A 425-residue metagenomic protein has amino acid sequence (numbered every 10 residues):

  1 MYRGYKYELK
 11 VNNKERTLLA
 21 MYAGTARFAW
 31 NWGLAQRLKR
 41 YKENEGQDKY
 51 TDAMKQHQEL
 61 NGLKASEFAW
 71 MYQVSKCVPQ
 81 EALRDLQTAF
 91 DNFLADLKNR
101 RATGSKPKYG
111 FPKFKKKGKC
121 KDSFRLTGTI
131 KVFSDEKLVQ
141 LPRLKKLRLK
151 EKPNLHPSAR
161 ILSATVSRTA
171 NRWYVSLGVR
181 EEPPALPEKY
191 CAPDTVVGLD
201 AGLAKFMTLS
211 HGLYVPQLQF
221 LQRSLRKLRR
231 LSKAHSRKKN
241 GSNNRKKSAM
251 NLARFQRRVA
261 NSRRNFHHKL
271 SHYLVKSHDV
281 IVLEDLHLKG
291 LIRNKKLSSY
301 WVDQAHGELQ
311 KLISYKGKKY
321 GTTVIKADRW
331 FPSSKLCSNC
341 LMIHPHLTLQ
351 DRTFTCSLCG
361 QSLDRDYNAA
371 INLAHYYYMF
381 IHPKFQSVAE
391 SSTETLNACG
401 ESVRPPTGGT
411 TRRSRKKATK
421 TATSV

Functional and structural regions predicted by a protein language model:
M1-P79: Gly/serine-rich nucleotide phosphate-binding loop at the start of the catalytic core of nucleotide/ADP-ribose-handling
R3-K6, T17, P157, S163 (+1 more regions): Positively charged, helix-rich recognition surfaces that bind polyanionic ligands
Y7-L9, L147-E151, Y214-V215: Generic detection of short hydrophobic beta-strand segments and adjacent strand-loop junctions
G33, A82-F93, Y367-Y377: Stable alpha-helical structural segments in soluble proteins, enriched in small hydrophobic residues
L34, L38-Y41, F90, L94-R101 (+1 more regions): Long, hydrophobic, amphipathic alpha-helical segments used as structural scaffolds
Y41-H57, K98-R100, E188-C191, K238-N244: Short, glycine- and charge-enriched coil/turn segments that flank and shape catalytic ligand pockets
D52-T169: Acidic carboxylate diad motif detector
